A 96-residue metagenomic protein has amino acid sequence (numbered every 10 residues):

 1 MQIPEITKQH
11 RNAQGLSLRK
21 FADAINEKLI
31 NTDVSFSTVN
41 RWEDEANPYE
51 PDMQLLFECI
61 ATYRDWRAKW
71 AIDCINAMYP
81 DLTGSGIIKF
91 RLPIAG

Functional and structural regions predicted by a protein language model:
M1-L16, K20, A24, G96: A short, Lys/Arg-rich alpha-helix, primarily the initiator
K8, A22, D33-F36, N40 (+2 more regions): Key DNA-contacting residues within the recognition helix of helix-turn-helix
R11-N12, W42, R91-P93: Intrinsically disordered and other compositionally biased segments
I25, E43, I60, C74-Y79: A general structural motif at alpha-helix termini
N26-Y49: Recognition helix of helix-turn-helix/homeodomain-like DNA-binding domains that insert into the DNA major groove
A46-I72: DNA major-groove recognition helix of helix-turn-helix/homeodomain DNA-binding modules
A68-G96: Short, charged recognition helix plus adjacent turn of helix-turn-helix-like nucleic-acid-binding domains
